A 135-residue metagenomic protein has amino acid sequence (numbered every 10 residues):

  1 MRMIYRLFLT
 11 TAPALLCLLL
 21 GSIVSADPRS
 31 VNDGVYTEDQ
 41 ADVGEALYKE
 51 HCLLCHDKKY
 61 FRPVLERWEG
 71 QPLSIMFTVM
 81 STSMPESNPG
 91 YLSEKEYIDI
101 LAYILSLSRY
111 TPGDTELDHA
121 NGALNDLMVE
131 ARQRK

Functional and structural regions predicted by a protein language model:
R2-A12: Bacterial N-terminal signal peptides that target proteins for export
T10-G21: Bacterial N-terminal signal peptides
S22-S25, Y48-L53, P72-S74: Short hydrophobic/aromatic-rich motifs at helix boundaries and adjacent loops
I23-L47, N88: Electrostatic cytochrome c docking/interface patches
V31, L92-K135: Flexible coil segments in periplasmic/lumen-exposed cytochrome c-class electron-transfer proteins
E38-D39, K58, P63-T78, P85-I98 (+2 more regions): Electron-transfer interface patches adjacent to heme c in soluble/periplasmic c-type cytochromes and di-/multiheme
G44, Y48-K58, I100, I104: The canonical Cys-X-X-Cys-His
L54, T82, E86, Y103-S106 (+1 more regions): Amphipathic alpha-helical interaction surfaces
